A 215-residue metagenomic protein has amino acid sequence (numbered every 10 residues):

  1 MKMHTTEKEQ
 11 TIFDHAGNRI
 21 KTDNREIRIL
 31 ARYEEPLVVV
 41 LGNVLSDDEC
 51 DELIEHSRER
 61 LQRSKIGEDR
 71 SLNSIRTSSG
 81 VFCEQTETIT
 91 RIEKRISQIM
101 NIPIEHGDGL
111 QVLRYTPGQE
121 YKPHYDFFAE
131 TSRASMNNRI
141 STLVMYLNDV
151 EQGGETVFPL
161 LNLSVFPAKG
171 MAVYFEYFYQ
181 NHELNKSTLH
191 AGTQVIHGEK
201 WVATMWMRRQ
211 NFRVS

Functional and structural regions predicted by a protein language model:
M1-S215: Fe(II)/2-oxoglutarate oxygenase catalytic core
